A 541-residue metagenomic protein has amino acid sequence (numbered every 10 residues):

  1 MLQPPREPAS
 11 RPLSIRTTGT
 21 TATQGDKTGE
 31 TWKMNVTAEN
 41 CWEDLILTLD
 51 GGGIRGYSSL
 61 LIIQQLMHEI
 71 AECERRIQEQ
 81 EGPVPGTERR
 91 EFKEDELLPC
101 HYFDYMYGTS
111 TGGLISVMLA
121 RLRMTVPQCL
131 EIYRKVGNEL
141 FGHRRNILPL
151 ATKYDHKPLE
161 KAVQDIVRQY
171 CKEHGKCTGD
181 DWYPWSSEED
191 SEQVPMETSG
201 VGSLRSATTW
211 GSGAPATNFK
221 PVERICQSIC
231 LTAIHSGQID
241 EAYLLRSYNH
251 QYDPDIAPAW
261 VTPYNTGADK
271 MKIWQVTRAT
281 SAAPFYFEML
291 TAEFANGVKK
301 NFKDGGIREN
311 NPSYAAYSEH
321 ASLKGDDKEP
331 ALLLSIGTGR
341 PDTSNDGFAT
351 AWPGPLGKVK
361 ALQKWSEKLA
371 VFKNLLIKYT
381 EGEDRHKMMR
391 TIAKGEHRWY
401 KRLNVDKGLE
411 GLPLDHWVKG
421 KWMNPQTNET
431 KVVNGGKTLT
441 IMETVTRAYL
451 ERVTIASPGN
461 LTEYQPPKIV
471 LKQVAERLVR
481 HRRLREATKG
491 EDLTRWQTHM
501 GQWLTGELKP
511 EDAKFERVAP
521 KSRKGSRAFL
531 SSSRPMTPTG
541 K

Functional and structural regions predicted by a protein language model:
L2-K541: Conserved catalytic cores and adjacent C-terminal regulatory segments of lipid-metabolizing esterases/lipases
